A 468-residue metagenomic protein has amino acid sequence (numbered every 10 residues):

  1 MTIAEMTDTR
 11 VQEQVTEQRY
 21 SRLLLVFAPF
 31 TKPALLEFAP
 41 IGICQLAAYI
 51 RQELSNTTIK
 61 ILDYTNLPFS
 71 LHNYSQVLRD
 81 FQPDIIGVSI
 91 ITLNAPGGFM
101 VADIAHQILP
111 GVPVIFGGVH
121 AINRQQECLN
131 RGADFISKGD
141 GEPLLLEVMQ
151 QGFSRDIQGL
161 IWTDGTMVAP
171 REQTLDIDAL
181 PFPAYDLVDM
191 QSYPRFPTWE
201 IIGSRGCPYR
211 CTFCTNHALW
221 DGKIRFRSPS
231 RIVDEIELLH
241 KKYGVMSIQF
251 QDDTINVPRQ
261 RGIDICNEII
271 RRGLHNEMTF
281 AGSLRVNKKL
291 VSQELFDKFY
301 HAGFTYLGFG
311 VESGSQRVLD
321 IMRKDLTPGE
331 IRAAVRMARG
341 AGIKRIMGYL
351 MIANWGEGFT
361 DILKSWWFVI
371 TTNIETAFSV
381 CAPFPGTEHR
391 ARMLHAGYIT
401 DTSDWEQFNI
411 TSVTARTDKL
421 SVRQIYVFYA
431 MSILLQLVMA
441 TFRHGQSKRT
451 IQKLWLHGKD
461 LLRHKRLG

Functional and structural regions predicted by a protein language model:
M1-V26, L35, S55-T58, S75 (+5 more regions): Radical SAM enzyme core and accessory elements
T2-E237, K241-G244: Acidic, low-complexity intrinsically disordered segments
L25, V88, F116, F250-D252 (+2 more regions): Conserved beta-strand positions
K32-A34, N123-Q125, Y209, R259-Q260 (+3 more regions): Flexible glycine/acidic-rich beta-alpha junction loops that bind and position SAM and/or redox cofactors in anaerobic
G42, D178, F182-R345, I352 (+1 more regions): Radical SAM [4Fe-4S] cluster-binding motif and immediate context
P83, A133, V245, F304 (+2 more regions): A structural motif
H106-F116, E277-F280, I343-M347: Short beta-strand/loop segments at the ligand-binding rim of alpha/beta enzyme cores
Q126-N130, L295, G356-I370: Catalytic cores of alpha/beta
